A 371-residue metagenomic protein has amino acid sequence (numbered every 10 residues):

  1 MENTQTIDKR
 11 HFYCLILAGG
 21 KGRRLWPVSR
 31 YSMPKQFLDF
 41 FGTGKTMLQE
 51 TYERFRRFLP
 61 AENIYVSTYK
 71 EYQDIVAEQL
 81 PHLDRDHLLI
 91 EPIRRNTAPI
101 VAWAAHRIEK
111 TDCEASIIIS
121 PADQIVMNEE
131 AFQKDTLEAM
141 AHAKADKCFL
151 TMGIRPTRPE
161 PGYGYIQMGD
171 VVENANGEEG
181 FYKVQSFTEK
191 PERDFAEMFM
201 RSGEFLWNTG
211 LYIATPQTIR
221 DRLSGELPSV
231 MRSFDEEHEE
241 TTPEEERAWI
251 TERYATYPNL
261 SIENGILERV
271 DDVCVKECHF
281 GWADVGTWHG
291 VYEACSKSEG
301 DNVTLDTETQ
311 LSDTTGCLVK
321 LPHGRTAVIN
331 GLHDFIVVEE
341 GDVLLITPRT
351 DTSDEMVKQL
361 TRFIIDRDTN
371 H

Functional and structural regions predicted by a protein language model:
E2-H11, Q217-H371: Left-handed beta-helix
E2-I16, R24-Y31, G42-P121, M127-Q133 (+3 more regions): Conserved N-terminal catalytic core of the sugar/cofactor nucleotidyltransferase
I16-A18, S67, I118-P121, T151-R155 (+3 more regions): Short beta-strand segments
L48, A104, D123, I166 (+3 more regions): Residue-level signal for inorganic ion chemistry
I117, E204, L211-Y212, A283 (+1 more regions): A residue-level structural signature of the nucleotidyltransferase/glycosyltransferase Rossmann-like core
E129-R253, C274, G324, P348-R349: Conserved core of the sugar-phosphate nucleotidyltransferase
